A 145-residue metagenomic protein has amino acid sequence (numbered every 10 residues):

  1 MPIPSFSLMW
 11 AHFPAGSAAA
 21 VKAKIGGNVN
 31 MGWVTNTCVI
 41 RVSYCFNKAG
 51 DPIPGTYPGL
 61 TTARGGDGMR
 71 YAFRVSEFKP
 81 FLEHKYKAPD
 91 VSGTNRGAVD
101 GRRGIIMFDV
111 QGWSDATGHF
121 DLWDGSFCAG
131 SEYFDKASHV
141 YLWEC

Functional and structural regions predicted by a protein language model:
M1-R64: N-terminal capping segments
K22-K24, K48, K79, K85-K87 (+1 more regions): Context-gated lysine
C45, F108-Q111, C145: Active-site-proximal beta-strand/loop segments in catalytic clefts of secreted hydrolases
L60-Y133: ...with weaker cross-activation on analogous glycine-rich loops/strands in unrelated enzymes
D135-C145: Low-complexity, Gly/Ser/Thr/Pro-rich intrinsically disordered linker/tail segments
